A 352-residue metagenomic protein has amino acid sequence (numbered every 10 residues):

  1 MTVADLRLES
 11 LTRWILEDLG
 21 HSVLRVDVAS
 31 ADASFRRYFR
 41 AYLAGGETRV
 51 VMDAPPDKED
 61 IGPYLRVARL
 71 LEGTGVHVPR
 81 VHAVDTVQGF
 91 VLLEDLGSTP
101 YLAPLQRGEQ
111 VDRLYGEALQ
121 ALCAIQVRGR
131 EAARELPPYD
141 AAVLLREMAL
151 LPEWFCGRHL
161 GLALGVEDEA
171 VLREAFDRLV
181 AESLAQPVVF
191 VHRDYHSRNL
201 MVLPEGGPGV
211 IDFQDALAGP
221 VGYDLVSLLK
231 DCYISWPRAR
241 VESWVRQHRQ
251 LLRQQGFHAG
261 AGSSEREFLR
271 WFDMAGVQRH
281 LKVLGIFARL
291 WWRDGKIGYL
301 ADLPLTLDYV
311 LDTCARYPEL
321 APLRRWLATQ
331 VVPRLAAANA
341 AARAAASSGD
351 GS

Functional and structural regions predicted by a protein language model:
M1-F90, V189, L203-P208, L327-S352: Conserved NTP-binding catalytic cores of kinases and kinase-like/nucleotidyltransferase enzymes across multiple kinase
V3-A4, P138-L179, Q247, Y317 (+1 more regions): Active-site catalytic-loop/activation-segment of kinase and kinase-like phosphoryl-transfer enzymes
F35-Y42, V51, F176-L225, C232-W236: Active-site acidic catalytic loop and adjacent metal/ATP-binding pocket of ATP-dependent phosphoryl transfer enzymes
F39-L150, C156-L160, D168, L184-A185: ATP-binding pocket architecture of kinase catalytic cores
A142, H196, A216, S235 (+1 more regions): Short, solvent-exposed segments of well-ordered alpha helices
A149-H159, G222-A259, M274-D294, T306-C314: Active-site activation/catalytic loop segments of kinase-like enzymes and analogous catalytic loops in related
G260-F268: Histidine/acidic-rich helix-loop-helix segments that form or flank divalent-metal centers in metalloenzyme catalytic
G285-S352: ATP/Mg2+ or Mg2+-diphosphate-binding catalytic cores that bind nucleotide phosphates or diphosphates via glycine-rich
